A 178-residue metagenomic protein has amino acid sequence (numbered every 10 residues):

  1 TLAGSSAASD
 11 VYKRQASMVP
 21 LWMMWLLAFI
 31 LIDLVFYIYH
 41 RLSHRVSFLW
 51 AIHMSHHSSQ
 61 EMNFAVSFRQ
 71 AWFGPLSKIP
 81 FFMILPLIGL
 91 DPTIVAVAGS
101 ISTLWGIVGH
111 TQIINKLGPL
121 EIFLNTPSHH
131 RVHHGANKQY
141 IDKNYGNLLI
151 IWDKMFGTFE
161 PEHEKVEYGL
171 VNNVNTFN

Functional and structural regions predicted by a protein language model:
T1-A8, Y12: Single conserved hydrophobic/aromatic residue that forms the stacking wall/gate of nucleotide- or nucleobase-binding
M18-N173: Membrane-embedded catalytic scaffold of the fatty acid hydroxylase/desaturase
F177-N178: Charged, amphipathic alpha-helical linkers/stalks
